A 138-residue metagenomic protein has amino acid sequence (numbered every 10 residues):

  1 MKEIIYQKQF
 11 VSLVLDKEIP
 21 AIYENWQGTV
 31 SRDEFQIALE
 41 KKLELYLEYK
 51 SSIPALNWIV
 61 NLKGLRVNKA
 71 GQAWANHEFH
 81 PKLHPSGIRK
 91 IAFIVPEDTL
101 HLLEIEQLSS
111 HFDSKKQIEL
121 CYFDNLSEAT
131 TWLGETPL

Functional and structural regions predicted by a protein language model:
M1-L138: Amphipathic, Lys/Arg-enriched alpha-helical "gate/interface" segment within cytosolic domains that mediates
